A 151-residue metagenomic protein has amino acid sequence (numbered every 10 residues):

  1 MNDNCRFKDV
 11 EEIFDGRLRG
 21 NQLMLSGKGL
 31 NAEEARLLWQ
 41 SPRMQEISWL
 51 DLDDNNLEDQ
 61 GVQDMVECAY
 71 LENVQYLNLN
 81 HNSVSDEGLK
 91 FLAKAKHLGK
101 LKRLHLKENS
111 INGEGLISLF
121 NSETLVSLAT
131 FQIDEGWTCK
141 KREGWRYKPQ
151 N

Functional and structural regions predicted by a protein language model:
M1-L25, G113-E114, S118-N151: C-terminal capping region of solenoid repeat domains
M1-N55: N-terminal segments that cap or nucleate solenoid repeat domains
D3-K8, K28-R36, N56-Q63, N82-K90 (+2 more regions): Short, solvent-exposed loop/turn at the beta-strand->alpha-helix junction within individual leucine-rich repeat
D9-L18, R36-Q45, D64-E72, F91-G99 (+1 more regions): Leucine-rich repeat
Q22, Q40, Q45, Q60-Q63 (+3 more regions): Residue-identity detector for glutamine
L23-L30, L50-N56, L71, L77-S83 (+3 more regions): Concave beta-strand-loop units of leucine-rich repeat
